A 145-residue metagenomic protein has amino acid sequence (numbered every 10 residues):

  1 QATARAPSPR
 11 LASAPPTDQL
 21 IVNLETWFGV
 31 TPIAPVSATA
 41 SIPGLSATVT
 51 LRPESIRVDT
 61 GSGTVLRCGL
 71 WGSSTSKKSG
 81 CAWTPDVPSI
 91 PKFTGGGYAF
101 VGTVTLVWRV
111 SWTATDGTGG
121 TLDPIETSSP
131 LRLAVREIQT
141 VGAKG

Functional and structural regions predicted by a protein language model:
Q1-G145: Extracellular/lumenal mature domains of secreted and surface-exposed proteins
